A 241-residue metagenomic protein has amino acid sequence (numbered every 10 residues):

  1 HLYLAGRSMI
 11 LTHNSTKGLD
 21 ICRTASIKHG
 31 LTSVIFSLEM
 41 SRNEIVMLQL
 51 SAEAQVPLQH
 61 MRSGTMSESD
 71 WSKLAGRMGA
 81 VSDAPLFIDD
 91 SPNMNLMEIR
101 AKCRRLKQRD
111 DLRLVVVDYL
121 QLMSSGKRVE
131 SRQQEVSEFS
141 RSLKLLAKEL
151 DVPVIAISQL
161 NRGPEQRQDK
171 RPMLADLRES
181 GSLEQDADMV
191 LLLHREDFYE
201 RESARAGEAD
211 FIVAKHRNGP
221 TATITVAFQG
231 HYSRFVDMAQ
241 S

Functional and structural regions predicted by a protein language model:
H1-S15, D118: Autoprocessing domains of the Hint superfamily
G18-D20, T24-D111, S125, T223-A227: Cytosolic-facing regulatory segments adjacent to core modules
S37, V116, I157, D186: Generic enzyme active-site microenvironment
L38, M66, Y119-L120, Q159-L160 (+1 more regions): Short, ordered loop/turn segments at secondary-structure junctions
E44-I45, L122-G126, G163-Q166: Short acidic/His/Gly/Ser-rich catalytic and metal-binding motifs that mark active-site loops of diverse hydrolases
S69, N95-L112, R141-D151, R162-S241: C-terminal regions of RecA-like/P-loop NTPase motor modules
L112-A156: Helical hairpin unit composed of two closely spaced alpha helices linked by a short loop
